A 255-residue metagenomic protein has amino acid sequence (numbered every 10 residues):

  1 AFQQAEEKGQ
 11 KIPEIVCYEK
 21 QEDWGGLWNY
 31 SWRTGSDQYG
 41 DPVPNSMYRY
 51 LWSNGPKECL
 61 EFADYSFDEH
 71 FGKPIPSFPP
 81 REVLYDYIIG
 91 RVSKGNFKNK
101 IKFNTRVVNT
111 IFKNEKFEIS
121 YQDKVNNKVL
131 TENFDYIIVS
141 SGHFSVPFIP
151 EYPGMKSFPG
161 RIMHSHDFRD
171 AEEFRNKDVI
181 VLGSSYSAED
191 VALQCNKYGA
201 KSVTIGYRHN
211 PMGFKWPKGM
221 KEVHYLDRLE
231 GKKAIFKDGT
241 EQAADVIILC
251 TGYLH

Functional and structural regions predicted by a protein language model:
F2-G40, P44, Y198-F214: Glycine-rich FAD pyrophosphate-binding loop
K20-G90: Glycine-rich active-site loop/strand segments that organize a redox cofactor
Q21-D23, S66-F67, V92, V107-V108 (+7 more regions): Conserved beta-strand elements of beta-rich interaction domains across eukaryotes, especially beta-propellers
S66-S141, S145: Feature captures the FAD/FMN-dependent oxidoreductase FAD-binding
H70, P80, L84-Y87, V139-Y198 (+3 more regions): Glycine-rich dinucleotide-binding loop and its adjacent helix/turn
K98, T105, N109, L193-H255: A Rossmann-like FAD-binding core segment of flavoenzymes
V107, T131-S145, V179-L182, A234 (+1 more regions): Short hydrophobic core segments
Q122, P159-H166, R228-A234: Short gly/ser/thr-rich secondary-structure transition/capping motifs
